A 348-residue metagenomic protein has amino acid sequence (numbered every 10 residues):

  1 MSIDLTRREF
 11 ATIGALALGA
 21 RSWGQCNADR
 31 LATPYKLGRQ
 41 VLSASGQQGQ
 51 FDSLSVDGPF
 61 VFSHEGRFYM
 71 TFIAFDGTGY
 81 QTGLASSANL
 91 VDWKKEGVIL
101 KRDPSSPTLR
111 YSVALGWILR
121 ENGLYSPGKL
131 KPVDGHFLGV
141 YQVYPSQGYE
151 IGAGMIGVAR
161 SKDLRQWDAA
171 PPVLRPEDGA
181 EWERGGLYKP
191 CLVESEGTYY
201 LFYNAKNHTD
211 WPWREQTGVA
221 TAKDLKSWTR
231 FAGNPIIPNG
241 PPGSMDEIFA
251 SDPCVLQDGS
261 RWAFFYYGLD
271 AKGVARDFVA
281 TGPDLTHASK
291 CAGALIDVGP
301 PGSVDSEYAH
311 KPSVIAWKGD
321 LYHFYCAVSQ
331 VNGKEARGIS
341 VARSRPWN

Functional and structural regions predicted by a protein language model:
M1-L18: N-terminal secretory signal peptides and thylakoid transit peptides that target proteins across membranes
R21-S22: C-terminal segment of classical bacterial N-terminal signal peptides
Q25-L115, L119-G185, V193-I248, L256-E307 (+1 more regions): Beta-rich carbohydrate-recognition and catalytic domains
K189: Beta-strand-rich binding-surface signature of beta-sandwich/beta-barrel folds used to engage anionic ligands
H310: Predominantly extracellular/luminal carbohydrate-interaction, adhesion, and secreted-enzyme modules that are
S313: Conserved active-site neighborhood of enzyme catalytic/cofactor-binding cores
